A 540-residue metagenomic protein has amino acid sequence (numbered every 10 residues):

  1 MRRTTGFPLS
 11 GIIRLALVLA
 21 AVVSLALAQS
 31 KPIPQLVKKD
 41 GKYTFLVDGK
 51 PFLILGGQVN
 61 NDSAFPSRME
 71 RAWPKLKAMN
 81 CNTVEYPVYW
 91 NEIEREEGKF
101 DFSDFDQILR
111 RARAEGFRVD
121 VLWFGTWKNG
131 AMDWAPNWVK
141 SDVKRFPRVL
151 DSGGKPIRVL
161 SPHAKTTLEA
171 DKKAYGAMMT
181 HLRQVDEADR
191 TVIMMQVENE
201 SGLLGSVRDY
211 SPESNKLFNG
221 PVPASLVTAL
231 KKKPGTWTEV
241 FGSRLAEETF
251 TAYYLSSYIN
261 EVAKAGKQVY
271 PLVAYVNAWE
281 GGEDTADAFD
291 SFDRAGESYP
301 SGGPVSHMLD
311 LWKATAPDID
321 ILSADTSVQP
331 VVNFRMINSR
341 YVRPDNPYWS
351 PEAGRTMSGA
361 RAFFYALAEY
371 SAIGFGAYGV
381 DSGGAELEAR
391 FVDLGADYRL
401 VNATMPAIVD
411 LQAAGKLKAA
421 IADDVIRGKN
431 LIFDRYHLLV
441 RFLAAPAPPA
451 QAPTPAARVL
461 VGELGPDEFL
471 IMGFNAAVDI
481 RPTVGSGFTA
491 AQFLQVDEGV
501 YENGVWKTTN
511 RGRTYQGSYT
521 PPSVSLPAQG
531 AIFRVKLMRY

Functional and structural regions predicted by a protein language model:
I12-S24: Bacterial N-terminal signal peptides
A28-N82: N-terminal carbohydrate-binding accessory modules
I54-A64, P87-F105, S152-K173, V185 (+4 more regions): The substrate-binding groove and active-site-proximal loops of carbohydrate-active enzymes, especially glycoside
M69-V143, L255-P271: Aromatic-lined substrate-binding rim segments of carbohydrate-active enzymes
F117, N260-L272, S306-P406: Catalytic-core region of carbohydrate-active enzymes that cleave or remodel glycosidic bonds
R145-W312: Polysaccharide-binding and catalytic clefts of secreted carbohydrate-active enzymes
R355, R361-G485, G499: Aromatic- and carboxylate-lined catalytic core of secreted/periplasmic carbohydrate-active enzymes
A445-T454, D467-Y540: C-terminal beta-sandwich/jelly-roll accessory domains of carbohydrate-active enzymes
